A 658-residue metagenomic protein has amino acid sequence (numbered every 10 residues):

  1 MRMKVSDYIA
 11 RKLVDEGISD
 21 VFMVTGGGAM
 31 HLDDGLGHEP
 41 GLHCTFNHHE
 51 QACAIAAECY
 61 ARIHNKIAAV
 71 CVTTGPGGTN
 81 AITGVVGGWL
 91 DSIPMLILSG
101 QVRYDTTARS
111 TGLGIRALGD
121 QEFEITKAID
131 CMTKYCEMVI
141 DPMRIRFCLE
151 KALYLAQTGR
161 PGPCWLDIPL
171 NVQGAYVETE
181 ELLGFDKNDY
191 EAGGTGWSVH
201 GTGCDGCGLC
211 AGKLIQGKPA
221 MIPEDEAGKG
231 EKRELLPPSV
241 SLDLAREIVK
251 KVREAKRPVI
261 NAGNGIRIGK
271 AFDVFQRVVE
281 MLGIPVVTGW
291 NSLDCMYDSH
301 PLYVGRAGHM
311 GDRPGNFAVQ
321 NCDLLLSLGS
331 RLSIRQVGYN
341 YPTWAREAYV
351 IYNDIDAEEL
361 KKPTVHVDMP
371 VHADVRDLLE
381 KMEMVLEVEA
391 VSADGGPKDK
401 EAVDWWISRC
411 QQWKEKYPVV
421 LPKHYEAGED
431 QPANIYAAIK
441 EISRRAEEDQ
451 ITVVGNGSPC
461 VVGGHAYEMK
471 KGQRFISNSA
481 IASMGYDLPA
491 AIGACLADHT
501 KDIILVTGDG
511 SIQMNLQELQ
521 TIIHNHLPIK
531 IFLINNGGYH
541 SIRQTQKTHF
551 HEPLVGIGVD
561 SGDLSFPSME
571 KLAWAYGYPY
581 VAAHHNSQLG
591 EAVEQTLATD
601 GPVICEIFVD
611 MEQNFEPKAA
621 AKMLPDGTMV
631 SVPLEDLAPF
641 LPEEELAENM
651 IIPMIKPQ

Functional and structural regions predicted by a protein language model:
M1-A390, R445, P528-I531, H551-E552 (+1 more regions): N-terminal alpha/beta PP-like core and its mobile active-site loop of ThDP/TPP-dependent enzymes
S6-I9, V14-S19, V24-G27, L32-E39 (+2 more regions): Active-site diphosphate/adenylate-binding microenvironment
V24-G26, T45-I55, V70-G77, I140-D141 (+5 more regions): Active-site nucleophile and cofactor-binding loops and adjacent substrate-binding regions of central metabolic enzymes
G26, G269-F272, Q276, N316 (+8 more regions): Conserved structured core elements
H38, L98, T106-D120, H309 (+5 more regions): Thiamine diphosphate
M132, E441-Q450, A573-Y578: A structural motif corresponding to the C-terminal end of an alpha-helix and its immediate exit/capping segment
M143, A192-W197, G201-E231, L235-S239 (+6 more regions): Phosphate/pyrophosphate-binding active-site segments
Q336-Y339, E347, M382-E387, G395-K398 (+8 more regions): Hydrophobic, well-ordered secondary-structure segments that either form specific early membrane-associated helices used
